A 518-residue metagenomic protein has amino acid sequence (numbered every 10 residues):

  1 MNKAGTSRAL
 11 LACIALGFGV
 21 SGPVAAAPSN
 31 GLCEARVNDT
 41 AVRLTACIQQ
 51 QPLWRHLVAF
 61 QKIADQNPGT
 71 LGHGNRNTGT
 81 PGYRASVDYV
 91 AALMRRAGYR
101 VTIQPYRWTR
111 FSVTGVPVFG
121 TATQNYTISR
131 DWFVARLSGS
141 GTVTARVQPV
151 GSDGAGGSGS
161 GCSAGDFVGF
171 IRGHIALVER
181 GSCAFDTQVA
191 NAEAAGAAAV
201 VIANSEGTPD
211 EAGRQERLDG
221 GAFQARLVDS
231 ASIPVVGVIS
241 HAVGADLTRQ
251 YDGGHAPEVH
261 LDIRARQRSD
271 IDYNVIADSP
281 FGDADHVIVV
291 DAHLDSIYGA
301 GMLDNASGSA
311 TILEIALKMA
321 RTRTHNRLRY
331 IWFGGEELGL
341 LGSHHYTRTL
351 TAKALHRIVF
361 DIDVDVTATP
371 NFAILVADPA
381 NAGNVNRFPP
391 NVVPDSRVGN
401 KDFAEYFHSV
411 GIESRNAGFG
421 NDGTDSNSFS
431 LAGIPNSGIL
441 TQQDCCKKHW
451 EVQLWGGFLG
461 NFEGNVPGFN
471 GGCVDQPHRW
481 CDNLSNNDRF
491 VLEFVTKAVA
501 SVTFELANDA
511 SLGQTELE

Functional and structural regions predicted by a protein language model:
A26-V87, A97, D278-F281, T515-E516: N-terminal hydrophobic or amphipathic helices/low-complexity stretches enriched in small/hydrophobic/Pro/Gly
D39-Q50, N67-R84, L177-C183, Q188-V189 (+6 more regions): Second-shell loop/turn segments in exported
V58, K62, Q66-G173: Noncatalytic luminal/extracellular "stalk/propeptide" segments of secretory-pathway proteins
H73, R96, D229-A231, K318-L341 (+1 more regions): Short helix-loop-beta-strand segments that form the rim/entrance of peptidase-like active sites
T78-T80, Y126-I239, S414-R415: Extracellular/luminal Protease-associated
A135-G161, A225-L303, E314-L317, H325: Soluble metallo-hydrolase cores and metallopeptidase-like ectodomains found primarily in the secretory/periplasmic
A284, T324, F333-K448: Metal-dependent peptidase/peptidase-like ectodomains
C446-E518: His/Asp/Glu-rich mid-to-C-terminal helical/loop segments that flank catalytic regions of hydrolases
